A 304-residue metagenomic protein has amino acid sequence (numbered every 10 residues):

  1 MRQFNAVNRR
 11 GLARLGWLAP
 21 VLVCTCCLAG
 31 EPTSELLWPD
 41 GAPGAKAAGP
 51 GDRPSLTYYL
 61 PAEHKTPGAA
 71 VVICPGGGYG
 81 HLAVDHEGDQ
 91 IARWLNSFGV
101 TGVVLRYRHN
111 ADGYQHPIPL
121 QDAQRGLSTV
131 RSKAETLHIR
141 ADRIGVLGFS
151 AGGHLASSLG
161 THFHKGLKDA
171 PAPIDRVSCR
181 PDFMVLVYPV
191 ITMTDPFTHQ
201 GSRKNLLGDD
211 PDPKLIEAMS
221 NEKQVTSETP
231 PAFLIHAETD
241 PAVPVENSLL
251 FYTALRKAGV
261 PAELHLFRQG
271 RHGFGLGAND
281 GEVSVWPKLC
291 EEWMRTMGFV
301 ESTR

Functional and structural regions predicted by a protein language model:
L28-Y59, G201-S202, A262, E282 (+2 more regions): A domain-start/cap signature at the N-terminus of enzymes
D40-A42, P173, P189-Q224, P230 (+1 more regions): Mobile cap/lid helix-loop segments that gate and shape the active-site cleft of serine hydrolases
Y59, I235, V245-R304: C-terminal catalytic histidine-bearing segment of alpha/beta-hydrolase fold enzymes
P67-G76: Short beta-strand element of the alpha/beta-hydrolase
P75-G80, E238: Active-site glycine-rich loops that stabilize anionic/oxyanionic intermediates across multiple enzyme folds
A83-D85, D89-I91, V104-A141, A278-V285: Catalytic nucleophile-loop/oxyanion-hole region of alpha/beta-hydrolase and closely related hydrolase-like folds
R125-S202, I216-E217: Primarily recognizes the serine-hydrolase "nucleophile elbow" in alpha/beta-hydrolase and SGNH/GDSL folds
L234-H236, D240: Short beta-strand/loop motif that positions the catalytic acidic residue of the alpha/beta-hydrolase fold
